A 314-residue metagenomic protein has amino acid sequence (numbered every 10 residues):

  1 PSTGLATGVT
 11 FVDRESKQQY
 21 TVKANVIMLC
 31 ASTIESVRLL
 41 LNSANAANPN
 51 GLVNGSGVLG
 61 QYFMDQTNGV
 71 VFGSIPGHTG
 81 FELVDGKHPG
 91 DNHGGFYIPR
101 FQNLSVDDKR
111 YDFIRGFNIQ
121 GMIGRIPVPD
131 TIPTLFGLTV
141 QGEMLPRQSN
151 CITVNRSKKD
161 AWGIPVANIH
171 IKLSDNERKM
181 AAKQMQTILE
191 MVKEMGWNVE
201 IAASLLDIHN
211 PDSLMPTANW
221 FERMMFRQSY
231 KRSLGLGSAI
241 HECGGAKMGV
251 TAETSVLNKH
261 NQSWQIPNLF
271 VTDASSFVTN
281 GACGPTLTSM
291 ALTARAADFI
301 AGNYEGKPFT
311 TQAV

Functional and structural regions predicted by a protein language model:
S2-G8, T139, T187-V278, T286: A glycine-rich dinucleotide-binding beta-alpha-beta segment and adjacent secondary-structure elements that constitute
G8-V84, D273, T286, L292 (+1 more regions): Glycine-rich loop(s) and the adjacent beta-strand/alpha-helix scaffold that form part
D13, N155, L257-N258: Acidic/polar residues at beta-strand termini and the immediately following turn/coil
Q18, E35-R38, A47, G80-F81 (+6 more regions): Flexible loop/turn segments at secondary-structure boundaries
V22-V26, A31-R38, V58, S149 (+7 more regions): Generic recognition of stable, solvent-exposed alpha-helical segments in well-folded globular domains
S56-Q186, E190, K231, A239-G244 (+2 more regions): FAD cofactor-binding and catalytic pocket of flavoenzymes
E200-L205, G306-V314: Short, flexible loop/turn segments with low-complexity composition
